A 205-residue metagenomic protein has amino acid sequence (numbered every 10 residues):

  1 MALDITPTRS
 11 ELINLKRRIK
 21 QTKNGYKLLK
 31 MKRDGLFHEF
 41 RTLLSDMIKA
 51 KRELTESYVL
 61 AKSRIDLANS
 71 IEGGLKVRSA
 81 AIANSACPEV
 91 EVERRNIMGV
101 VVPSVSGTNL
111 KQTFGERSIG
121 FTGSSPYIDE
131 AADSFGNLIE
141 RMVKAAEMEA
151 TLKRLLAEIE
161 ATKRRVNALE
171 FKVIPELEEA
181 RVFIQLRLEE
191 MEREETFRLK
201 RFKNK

Functional and structural regions predicted by a protein language model:
M1-K205: Charge-rich amphipathic alpha-helical interaction elements
